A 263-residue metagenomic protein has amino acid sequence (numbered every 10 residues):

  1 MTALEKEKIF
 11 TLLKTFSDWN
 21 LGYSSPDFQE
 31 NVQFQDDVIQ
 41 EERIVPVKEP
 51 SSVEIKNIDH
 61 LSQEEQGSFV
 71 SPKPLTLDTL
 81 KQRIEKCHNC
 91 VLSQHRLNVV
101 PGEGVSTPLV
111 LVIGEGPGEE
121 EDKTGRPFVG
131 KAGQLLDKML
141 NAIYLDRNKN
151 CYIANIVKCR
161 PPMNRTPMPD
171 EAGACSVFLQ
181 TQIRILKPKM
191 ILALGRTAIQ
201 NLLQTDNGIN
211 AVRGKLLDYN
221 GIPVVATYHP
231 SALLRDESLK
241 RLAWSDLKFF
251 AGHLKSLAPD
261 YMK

Functional and structural regions predicted by a protein language model:
M1-K6: Short, small/acidic-rich helices and loops at N termini and domain boundaries of DNA replication/processing enzymes
E7-F28, V32-K263: A polyanion-binding, active-site-adjacent surface
